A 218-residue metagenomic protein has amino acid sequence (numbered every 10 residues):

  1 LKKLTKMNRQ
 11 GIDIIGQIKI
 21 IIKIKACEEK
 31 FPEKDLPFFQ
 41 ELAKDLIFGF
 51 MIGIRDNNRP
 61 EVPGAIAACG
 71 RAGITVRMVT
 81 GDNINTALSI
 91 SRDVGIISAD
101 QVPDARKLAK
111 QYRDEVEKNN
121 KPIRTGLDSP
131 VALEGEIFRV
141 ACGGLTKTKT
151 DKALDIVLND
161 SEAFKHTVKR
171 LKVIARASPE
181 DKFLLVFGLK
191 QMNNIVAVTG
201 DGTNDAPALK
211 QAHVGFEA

Functional and structural regions predicted by a protein language model:
L1-G188, M192, A206, A212 (+1 more regions): Cytosolic catalytic headpieces and adjacent flexible linkers of membrane translocases
